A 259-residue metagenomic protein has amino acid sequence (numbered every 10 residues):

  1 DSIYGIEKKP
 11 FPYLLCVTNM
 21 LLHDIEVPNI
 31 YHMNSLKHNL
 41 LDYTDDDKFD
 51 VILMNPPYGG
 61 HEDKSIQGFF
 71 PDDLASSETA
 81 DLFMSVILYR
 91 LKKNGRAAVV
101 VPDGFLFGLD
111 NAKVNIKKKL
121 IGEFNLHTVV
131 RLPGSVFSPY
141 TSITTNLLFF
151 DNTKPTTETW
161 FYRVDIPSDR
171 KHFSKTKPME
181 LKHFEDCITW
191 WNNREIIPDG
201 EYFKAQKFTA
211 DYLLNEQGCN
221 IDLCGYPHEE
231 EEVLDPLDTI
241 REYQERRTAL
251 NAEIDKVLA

Functional and structural regions predicted by a protein language model:
I3-E7: Conserved SAM-binding motif I beta-strand of class I
Y13-L15: Short alpha-helix immediately C-terminal to the canonical SAM-binding loop
V27-S35: Conserved SAM-binding strand-loop segment of SAM-dependent methyltransferases
H32, T44-A259: A conserved structural/catalytic subdomain of Rossmann-like adenosyl-cofactor enzymes
L36-L41: Short loop/turn elements that flank and shape the SAM/SAH-binding pocket of Class I
